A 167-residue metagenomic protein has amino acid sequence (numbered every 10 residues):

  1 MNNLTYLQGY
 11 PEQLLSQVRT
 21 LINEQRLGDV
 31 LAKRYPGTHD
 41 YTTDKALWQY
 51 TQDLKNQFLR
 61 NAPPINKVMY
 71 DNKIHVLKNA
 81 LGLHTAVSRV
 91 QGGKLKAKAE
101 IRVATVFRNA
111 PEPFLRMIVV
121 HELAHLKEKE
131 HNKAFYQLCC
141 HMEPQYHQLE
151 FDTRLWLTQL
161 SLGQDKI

Functional and structural regions predicted by a protein language model:
M1-R116, L126-I167: Active-site-proximal or metal-binding-adjacent scaffold patches in catalytic folds
V119: Histidine-centered acyl-transfer/condensation active-site motif and its immediate structural neighborhood
E122: Walker B catalytic acidic pair
